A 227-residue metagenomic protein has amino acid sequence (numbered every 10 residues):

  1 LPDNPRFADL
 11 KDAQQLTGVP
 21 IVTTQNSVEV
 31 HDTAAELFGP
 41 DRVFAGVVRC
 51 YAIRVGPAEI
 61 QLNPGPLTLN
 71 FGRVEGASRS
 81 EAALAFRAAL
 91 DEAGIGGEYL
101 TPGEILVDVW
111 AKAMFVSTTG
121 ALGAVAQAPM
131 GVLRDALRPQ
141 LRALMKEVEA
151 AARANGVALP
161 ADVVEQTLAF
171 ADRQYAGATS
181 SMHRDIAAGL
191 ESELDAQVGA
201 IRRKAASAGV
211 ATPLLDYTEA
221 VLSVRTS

Functional and structural regions predicted by a protein language model:
L1-E59: Rossmann-like NAD(P)(H) cofactor-binding subdomain of soluble oxidoreductases
N4, V28, G76-A77, E104 (+1 more regions): Short, surface-exposed acidic/glycine-rich loop or hinge patches that mediate macromolecular interfaces
F7-L10, V30-H31, A83, A111 (+5 more regions): A general structural signal for well-ordered alpha-helical segments in protein cores
L10-A13, F86, T167, T218: A structural signal for short hydrophobic/aromatic patches embedded in well-ordered alpha helices
D12-L16, L37-R42, P57-A161: Internal alpha-helical scaffold of NAD(P)-dependent oxidoreductase catalytic cores
T23-V28, A34, V43, V47-R49 (+4 more regions): Long, contiguous hydrophobic alpha-helical segments, chiefly transmembrane helices and signal peptides
D91, R142-S227: NAD(P)-dependent Rossmann-like dehydrogenase/reductase catalytic/cofactor-binding core
